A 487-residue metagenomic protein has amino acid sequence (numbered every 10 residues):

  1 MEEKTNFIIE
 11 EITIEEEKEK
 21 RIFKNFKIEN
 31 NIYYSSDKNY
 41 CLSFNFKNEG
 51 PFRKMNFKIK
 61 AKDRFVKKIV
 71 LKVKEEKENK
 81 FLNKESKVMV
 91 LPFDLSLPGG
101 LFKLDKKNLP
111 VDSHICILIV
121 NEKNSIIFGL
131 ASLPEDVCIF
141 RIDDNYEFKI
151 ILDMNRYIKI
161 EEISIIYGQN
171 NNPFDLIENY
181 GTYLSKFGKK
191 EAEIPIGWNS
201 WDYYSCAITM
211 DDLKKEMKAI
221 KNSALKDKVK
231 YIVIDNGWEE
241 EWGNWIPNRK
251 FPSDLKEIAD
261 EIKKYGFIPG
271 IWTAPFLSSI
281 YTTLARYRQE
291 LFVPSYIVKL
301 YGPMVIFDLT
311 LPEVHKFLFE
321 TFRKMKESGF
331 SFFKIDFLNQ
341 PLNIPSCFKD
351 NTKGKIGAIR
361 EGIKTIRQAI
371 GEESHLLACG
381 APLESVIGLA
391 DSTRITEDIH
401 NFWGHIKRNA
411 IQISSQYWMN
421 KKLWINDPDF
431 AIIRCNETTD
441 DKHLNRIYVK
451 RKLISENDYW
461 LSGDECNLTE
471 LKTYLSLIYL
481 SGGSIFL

Functional and structural regions predicted by a protein language model:
M1-K230: Carbohydrate-recognition beta-sandwich/jelly-roll modules in extracellular/periplasmic carbohydrate-active proteins
L95, S278, S385: Flexible, glycine-rich phosphate/dinucleotide-binding loops and adjacent beta-alpha linkers at cofactor/substrate
L130, F337-L338, G380-A381: Short, well-ordered beta-to-alpha junction loops that form the rim of enzyme active sites and present histidine/acidic
D144-L152, N172-D175, K226-D227, E239-E240 (+9 more regions): Mature catalytic domains of secreted/periplasmic carbohydrate-active enzymes
N170, C206, D308, K349-I356 (+1 more regions): Hydrophobic alpha-helical scaffolding
I194-W198, D202-R323, S328, F332-N351: Aromatic-lined carbohydrate-binding/catalytic grooves of carbohydrate-active enzymes
L255-I262, G354-S374: Alpha-helix-loop-beta-strand connector modules within alpha/beta enzyme cores
T283-K316, E361-L487: Glycan-recognition surfaces
